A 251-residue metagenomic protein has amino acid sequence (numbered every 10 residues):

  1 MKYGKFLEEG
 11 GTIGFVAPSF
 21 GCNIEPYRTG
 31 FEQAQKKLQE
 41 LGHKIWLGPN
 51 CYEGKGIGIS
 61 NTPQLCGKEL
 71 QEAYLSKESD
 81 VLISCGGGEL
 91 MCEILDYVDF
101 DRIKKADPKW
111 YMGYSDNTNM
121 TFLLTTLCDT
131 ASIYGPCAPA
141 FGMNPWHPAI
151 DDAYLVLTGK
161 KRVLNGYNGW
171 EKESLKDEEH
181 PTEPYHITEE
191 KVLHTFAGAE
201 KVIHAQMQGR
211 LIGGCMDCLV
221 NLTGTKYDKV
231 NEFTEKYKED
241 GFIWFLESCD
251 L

Functional and structural regions predicted by a protein language model:
M1-E78: ATP/NTP phosphate-donor binding region
L75-V98: Long, hydrophobic/aromatic-enriched structural stretches that serve as scaffold segments
V81-I83, M112, I243-E247: Structural motif
V98-L124, A131-P139: Short, acidic/small-residue loops that bind anionic groups at enzyme active sites
L123, I212, D217-L219, E232 (+1 more regions): Hydrophobic structural segments
A131-D217: Conserved anion/nucleotide-ligand pocket segment
G224-L251: Internal helical hairpin/lid segments
